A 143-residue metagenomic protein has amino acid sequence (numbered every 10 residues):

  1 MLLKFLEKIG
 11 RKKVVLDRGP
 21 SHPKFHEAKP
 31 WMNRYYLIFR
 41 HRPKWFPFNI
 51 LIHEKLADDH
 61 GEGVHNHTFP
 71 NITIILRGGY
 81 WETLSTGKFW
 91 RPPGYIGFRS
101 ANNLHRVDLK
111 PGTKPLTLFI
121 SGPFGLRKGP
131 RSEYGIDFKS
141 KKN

Functional and structural regions predicted by a protein language model:
M1-N49: A short, N-terminal "cap"/entry segment at the start of jelly-roll beta-barrel domains of the cupin/DSBH fold
R18-F25, P123, G135-K142: A glycine-rich, hydrophobic/aromatic-adjacent loop/helix-cap motif
K44, H60-H67, L84-F89, D108-K110: Short histidine-centered beta-strand/loop micro-motifs that create catalytic or ligand/metal-coordination sites
N49-H67, A101-N102: Conserved short histidine dyad/triad with adjacent acidic residue
N66-W81: Short, conserved beta-strand element in jelly-roll/cupin
T68-P70, V107, E133-K141: Beta-strand-enriched cores of mature, soluble protein domains
T83-R106: Short acidic-glycine-tyrosine-enriched beta hairpin
F98, G112-G129: A short hydrophobic beta-strand segment most commonly corresponding to one strand of the jelly-roll/cupin
